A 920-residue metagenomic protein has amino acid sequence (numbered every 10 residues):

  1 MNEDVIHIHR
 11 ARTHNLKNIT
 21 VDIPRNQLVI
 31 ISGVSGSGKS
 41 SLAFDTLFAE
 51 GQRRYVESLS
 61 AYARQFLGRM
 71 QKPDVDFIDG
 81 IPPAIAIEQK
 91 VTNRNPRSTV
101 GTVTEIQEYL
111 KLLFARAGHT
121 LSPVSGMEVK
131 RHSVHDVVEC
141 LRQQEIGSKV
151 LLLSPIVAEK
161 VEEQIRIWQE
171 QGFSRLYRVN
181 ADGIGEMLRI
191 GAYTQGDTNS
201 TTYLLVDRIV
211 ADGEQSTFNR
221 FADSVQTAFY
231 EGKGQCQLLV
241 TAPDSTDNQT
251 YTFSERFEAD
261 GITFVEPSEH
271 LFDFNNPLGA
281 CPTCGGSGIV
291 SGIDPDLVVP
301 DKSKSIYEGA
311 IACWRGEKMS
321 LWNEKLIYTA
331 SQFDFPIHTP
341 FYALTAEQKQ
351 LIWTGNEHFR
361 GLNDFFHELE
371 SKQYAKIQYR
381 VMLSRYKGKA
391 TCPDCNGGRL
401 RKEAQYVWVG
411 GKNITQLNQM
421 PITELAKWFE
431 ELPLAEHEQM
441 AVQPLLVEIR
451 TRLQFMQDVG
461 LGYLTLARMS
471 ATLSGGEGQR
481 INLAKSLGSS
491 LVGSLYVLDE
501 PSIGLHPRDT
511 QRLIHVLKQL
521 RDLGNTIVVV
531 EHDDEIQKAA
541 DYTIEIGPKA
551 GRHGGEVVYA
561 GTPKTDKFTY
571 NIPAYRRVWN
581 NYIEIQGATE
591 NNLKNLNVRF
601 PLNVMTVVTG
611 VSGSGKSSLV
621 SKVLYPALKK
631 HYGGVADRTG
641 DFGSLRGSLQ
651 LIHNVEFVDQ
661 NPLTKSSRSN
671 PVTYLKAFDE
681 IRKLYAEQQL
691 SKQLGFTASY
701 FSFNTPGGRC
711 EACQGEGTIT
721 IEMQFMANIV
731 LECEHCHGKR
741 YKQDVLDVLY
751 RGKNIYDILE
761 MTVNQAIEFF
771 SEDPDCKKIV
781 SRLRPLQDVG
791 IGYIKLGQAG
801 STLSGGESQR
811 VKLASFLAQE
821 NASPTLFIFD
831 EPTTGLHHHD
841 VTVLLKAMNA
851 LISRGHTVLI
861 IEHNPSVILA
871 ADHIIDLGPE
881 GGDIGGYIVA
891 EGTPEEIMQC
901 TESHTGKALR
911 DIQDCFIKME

Functional and structural regions predicted by a protein language model:
M1-E920: Conserved phosphate-binding elements of NTP-dependent enzyme cores
